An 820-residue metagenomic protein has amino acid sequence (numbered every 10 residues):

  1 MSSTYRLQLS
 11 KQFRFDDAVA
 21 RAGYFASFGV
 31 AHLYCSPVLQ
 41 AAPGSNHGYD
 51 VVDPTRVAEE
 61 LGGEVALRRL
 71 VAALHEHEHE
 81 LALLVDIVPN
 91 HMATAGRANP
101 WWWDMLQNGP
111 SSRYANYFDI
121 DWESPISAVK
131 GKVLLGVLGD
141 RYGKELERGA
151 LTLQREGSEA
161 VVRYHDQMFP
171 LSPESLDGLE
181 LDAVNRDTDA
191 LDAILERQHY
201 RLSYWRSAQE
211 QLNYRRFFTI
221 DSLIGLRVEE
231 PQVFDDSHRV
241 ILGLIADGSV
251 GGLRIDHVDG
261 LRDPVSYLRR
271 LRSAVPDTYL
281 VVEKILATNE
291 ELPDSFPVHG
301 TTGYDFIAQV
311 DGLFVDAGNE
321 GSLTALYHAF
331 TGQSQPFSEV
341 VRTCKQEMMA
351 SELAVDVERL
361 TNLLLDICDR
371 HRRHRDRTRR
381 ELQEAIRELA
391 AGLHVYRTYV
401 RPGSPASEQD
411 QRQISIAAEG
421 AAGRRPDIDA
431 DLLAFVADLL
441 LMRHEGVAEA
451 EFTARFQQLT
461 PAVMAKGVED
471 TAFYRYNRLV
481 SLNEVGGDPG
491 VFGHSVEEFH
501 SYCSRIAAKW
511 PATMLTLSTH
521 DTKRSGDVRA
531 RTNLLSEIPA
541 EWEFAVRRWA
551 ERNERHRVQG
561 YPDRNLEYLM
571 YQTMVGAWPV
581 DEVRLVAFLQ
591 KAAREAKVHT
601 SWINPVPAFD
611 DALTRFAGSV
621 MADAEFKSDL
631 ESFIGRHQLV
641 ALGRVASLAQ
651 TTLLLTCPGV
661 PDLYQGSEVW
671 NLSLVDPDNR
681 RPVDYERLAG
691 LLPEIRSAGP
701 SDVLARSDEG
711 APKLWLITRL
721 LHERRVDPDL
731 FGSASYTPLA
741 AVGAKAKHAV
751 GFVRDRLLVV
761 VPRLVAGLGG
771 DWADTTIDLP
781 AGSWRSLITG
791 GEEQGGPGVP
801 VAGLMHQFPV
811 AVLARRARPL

Functional and structural regions predicted by a protein language model:
M1-P43, V51, T55, E60 (+10 more regions): Carbohydrate-interacting/catalytic domains
G23, L81, P125-A128: Activation on extended, non-transmembrane soluble regions of large proteins
P43-H47, T94-A95: Short glycine-biased active-site loop of nucleotidyltransferases that positions the nucleotide triphosphate and helps
L70-I120: Hydrophobic or amphipathic alpha-helical targeting/insertion segments
H91, L261-R262: Catalytic P-loop NTPase motifs of RecA-like helicase/translocase cores
A93, P110-L179, E196: Long, basic N-terminal domains or extensions that often function in RNA/ssDNA interaction or organelle/cellular
R254-L261, A705: Conserved short loop/turn motifs at secondary-structure junctions
